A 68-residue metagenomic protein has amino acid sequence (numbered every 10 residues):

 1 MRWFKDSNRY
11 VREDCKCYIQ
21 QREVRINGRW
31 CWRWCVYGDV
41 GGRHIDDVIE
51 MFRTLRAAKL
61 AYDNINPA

Functional and structural regions predicted by a protein language model:
M1-D39: Short N-terminal "domain-start" leader segments that mark the transition from disordered tails or signal peptides into
M1-R2, R29, L60-A68: Short intrinsically disordered terminal tails
R12, V40-A61: A short, exposed loop/beta-hairpin motif centered on an aromatic-Gly-Thr core
